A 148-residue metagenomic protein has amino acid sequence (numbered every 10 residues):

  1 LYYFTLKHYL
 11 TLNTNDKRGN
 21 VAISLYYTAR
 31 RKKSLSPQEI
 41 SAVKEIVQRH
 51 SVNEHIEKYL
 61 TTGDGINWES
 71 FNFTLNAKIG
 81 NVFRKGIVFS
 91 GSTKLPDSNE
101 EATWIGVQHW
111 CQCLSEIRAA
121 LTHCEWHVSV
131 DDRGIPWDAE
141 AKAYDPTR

Functional and structural regions predicted by a protein language model:
L1, L6, R31-K32, Q112 (+1 more regions): A signal for specific C-terminal beta-sheet/loop modules enriched in small/flexible residues with GP/PG/PP motifs
L1-N20: Short, Lys/Arg-enriched N-terminal segments with co-localized hydrophobic residues within the first ~10-30 amino acids
L1-Y2, H8, L25-Y26, K58 (+4 more regions): Intrinsically disordered, low-complexity N-terminal regions enriched in serine/proline/glycine with scattered basic
K7, R49-H50, Y59, S90: Compositionally biased, intrinsically disordered low-complexity segments
D16-S51: Short, extreme N-terminal segment that most often corresponds to the first beta-strand
V47-H55, R118-L121: A common structural junction motif
H50-W68: Short, internal acidic amphipathic alpha-helical interface segments that mediate docking to partner proteins
D64-R148: Charged interaction segments
